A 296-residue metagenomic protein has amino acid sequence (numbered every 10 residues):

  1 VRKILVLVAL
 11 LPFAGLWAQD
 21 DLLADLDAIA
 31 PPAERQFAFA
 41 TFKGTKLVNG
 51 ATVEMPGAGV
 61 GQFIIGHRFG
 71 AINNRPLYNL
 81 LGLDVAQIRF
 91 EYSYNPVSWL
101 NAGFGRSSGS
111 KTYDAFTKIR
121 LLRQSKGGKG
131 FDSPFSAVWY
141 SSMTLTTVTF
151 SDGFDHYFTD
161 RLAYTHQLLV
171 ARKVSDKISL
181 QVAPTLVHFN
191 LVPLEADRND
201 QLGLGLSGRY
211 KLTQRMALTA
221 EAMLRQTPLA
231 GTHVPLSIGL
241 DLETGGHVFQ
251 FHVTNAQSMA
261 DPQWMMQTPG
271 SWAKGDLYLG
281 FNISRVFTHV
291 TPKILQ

Functional and structural regions predicted by a protein language model:
I4-F13: Sec-dependent N-terminal signal peptides
A14-A18: Sec/Tat signal peptide C-region and signal peptidase I cleavage site
Q19-F154, L162-H166, A171-V182, L186-N190 (+3 more regions): Transmembrane beta-barrel domains of Gram-negative outer membranes and organellar outer membranes
K177-L224: A mid-sequence, solvent-exposed acidic-amphipathic segment
